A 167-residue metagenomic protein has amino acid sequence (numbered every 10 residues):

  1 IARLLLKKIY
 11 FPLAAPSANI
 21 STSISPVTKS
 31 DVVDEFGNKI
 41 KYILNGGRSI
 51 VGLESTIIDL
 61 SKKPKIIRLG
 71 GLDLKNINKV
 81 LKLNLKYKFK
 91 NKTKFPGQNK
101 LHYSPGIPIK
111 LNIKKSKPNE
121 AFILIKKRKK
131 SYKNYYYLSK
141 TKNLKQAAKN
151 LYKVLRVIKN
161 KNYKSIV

Functional and structural regions predicted by a protein language model:
I1-V167: Active-site-adjacent structural elements in enzyme catalytic cores
